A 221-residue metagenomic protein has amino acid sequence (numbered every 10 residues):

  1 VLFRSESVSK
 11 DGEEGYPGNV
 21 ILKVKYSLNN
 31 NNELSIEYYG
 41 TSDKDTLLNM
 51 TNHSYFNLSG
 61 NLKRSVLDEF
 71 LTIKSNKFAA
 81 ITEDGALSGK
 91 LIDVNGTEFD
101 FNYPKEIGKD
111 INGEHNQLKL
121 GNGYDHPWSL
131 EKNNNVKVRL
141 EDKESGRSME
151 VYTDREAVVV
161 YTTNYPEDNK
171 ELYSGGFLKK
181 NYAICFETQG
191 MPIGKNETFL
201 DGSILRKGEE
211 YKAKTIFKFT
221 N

Functional and structural regions predicted by a protein language model:
F3-N221: An exposed, glycine/acidic-rich loop-and-rim segment of catalytic or binding clefts
